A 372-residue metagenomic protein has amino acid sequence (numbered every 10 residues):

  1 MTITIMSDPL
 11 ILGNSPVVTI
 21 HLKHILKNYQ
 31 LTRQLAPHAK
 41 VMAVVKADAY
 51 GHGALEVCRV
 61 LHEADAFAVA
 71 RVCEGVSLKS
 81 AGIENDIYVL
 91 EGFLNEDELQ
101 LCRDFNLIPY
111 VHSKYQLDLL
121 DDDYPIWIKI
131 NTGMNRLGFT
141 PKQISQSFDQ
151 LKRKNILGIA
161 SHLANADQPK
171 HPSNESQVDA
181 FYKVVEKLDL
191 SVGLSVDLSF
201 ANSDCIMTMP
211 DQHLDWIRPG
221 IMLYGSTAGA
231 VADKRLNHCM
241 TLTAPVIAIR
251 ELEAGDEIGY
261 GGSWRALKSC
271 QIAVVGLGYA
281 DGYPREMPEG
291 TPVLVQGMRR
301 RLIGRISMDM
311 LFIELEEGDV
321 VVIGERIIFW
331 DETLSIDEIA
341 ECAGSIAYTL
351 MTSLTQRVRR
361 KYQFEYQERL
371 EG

Functional and structural regions predicted by a protein language model:
T2-L22, L26, E74, F93 (+3 more regions): Active-site anion/phosphate-binding pocket segments in diverse small-molecule metabolic enzymes
I11-L12, V17-T19, L26-K27, Q34 (+2 more regions): Active-site-proximal beta-alpha core segment in soluble small-molecule metabolic enzymes
